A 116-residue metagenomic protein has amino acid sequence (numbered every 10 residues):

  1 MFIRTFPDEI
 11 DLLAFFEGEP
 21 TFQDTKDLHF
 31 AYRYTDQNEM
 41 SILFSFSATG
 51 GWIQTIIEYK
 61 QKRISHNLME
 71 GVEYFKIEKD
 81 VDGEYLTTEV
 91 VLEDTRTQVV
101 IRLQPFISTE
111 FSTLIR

Functional and structural regions predicted by a protein language model:
M1-R116: Surface-exposed, interaction-prone regions used to assemble/regulate multi-protein complexes
